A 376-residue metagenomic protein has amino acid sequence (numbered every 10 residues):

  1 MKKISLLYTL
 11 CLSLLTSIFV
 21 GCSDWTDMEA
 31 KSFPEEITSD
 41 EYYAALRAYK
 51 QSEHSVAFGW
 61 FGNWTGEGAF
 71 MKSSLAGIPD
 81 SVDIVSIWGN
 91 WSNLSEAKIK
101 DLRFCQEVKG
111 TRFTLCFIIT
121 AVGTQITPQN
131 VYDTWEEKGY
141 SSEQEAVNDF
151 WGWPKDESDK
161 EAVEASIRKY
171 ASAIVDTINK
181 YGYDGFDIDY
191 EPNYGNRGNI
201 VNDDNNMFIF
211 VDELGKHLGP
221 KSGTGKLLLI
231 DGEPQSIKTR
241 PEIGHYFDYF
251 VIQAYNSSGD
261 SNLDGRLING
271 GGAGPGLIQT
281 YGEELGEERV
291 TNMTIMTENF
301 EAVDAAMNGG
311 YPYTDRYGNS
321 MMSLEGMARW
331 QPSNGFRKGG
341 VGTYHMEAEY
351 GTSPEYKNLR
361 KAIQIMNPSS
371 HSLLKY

Functional and structural regions predicted by a protein language model:
M1-T9: Bacterial N-terminal signal peptides that target proteins for export
S17-G21: C-terminal motif of bacterial Sec signal peptides marking the signal peptidase cleavage site
C22-Y376: Secreted glycan hydrolases and related glycan-binding modules that recognize and/or cleave
